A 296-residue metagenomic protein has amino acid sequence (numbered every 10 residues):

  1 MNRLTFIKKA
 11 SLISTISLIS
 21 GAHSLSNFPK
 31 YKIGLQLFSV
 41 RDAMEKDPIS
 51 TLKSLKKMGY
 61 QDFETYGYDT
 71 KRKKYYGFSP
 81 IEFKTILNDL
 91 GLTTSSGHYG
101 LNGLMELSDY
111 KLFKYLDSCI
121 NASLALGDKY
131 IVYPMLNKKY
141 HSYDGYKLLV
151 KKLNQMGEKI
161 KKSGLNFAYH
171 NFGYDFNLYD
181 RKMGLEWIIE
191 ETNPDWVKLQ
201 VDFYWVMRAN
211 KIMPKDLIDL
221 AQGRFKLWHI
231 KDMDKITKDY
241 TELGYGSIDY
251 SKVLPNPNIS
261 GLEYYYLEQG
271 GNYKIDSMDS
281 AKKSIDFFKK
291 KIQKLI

Functional and structural regions predicted by a protein language model:
N2-K129, G223, K282-I296: N-terminal pre-domain/capping segments
A10-L12, I16, A22, M105-K198: Active-site acidic/histidine proton-transfer and metal-coordination neighborhood in alpha/beta enzyme cores
L35-S39, T65-G67, S96-L101, Y133-M135 (+4 more regions): A cross-domain feature marking catalytic cores of carbohydrate-active enzymes and several ubiquitous metabolic/repair
V40-K46, Y66-S79, N102-F113, K138-K147 (+5 more regions): Acidic-and-aromatic substrate-binding clefts and catalytic sites of carbohydrate-active enzymes
D47-S50, G77-F83, K114-C119, K182-E186 (+2 more regions): Alpha-helical scaffolding within the catalytic cores of extracellular/periplasmic polymer-degrading hydrolases
D62-F63, I160-S247, I259: Acidic/histidine-rich catalytic cores of soluble enzymes
G246-E268: H/E-rich (His + Asp/Glu) clusters that bind or coordinate divalent metals
Y266-Y273, A281-K283: Structured C-terminal subdomain patch of bacterial secreted/periplasmic proteins
